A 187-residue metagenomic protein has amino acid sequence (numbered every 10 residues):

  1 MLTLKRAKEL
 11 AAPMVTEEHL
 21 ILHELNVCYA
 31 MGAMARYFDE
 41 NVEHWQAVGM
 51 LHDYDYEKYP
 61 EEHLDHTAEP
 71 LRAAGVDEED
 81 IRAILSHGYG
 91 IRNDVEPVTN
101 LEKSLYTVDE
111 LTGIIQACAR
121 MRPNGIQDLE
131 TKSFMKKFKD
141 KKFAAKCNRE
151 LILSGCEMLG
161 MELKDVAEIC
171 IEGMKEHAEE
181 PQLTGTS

Functional and structural regions predicted by a protein language model:
M1-Y59, A68: Acidic/His-rich, divalent-metal-binding segments that scaffold phosphate/diphosphate chemistry
L2, L22-N26, E62, T99 (+3 more regions): Conserved active-site and cofactor/substrate-binding residues in soluble primary-metabolism enzymes
T3-E18, Y29, Y89, V95-E96 (+4 more regions): Metal-centered catalytic cores of metalloenzymes
K8, A12, C28, G32 (+5 more regions): Predominant activation on well-ordered alpha-helical scaffold segments within soluble catalytic domains
M14-V15, M31, A35-F38, A74 (+5 more regions): Structural signal for hydrophobic packing residues in well-ordered secondary-structure cores of soluble enzyme domains
F38-F143, L153: Divalent metal-dependent catalytic cores for phosphoryl transfer on phosphate-bearing substrates
T131-K132, K139-E172, P181, G185: C-terminal binding/interaction regions
